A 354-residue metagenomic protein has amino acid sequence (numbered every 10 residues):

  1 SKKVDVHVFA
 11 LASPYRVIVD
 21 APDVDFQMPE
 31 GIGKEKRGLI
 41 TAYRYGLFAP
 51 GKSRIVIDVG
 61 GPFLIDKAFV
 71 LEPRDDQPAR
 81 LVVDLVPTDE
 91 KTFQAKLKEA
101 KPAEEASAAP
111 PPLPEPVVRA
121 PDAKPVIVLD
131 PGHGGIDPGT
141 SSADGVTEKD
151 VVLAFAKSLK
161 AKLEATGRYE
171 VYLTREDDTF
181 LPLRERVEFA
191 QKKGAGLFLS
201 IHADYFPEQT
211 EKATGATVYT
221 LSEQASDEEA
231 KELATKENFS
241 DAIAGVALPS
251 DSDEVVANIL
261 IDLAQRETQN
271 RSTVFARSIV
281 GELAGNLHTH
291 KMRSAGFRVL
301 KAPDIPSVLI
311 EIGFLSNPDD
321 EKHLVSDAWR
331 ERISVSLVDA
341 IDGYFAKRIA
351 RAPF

Functional and structural regions predicted by a protein language model:
S1-V126: Signal-peptide-cleaved, periplasmic/extracellular N-terminal interaction regions immediately downstream of the signal
D5, P207, A257-F354: Active-site-adjacent mobile loop/cap segments within catalytic or ligand-binding domains
H7-F9, M28-P29, T92, I136-T140 (+2 more regions): Short, solvent-exposed loop/turn elements at domain surfaces
H7-F9, R16-P22, A42-G46, R54-D58 (+11 more regions): Soluble periplasmic/extracytoplasmic beta-strand elements of cell-envelope proteins
V24-F26, G132-I136, R168, G313-N317: Short connector loops/turns at beta-strand edges and beta->alpha or beta->beta junctions
K36-T41, D137, T179, T214-G215 (+7 more regions): Glycine-rich, flexible loop/turn motifs
P102-V256, Q265-S278, E331, V335 (+1 more regions): Catalytic-core regions of hydrolytic enzymes
